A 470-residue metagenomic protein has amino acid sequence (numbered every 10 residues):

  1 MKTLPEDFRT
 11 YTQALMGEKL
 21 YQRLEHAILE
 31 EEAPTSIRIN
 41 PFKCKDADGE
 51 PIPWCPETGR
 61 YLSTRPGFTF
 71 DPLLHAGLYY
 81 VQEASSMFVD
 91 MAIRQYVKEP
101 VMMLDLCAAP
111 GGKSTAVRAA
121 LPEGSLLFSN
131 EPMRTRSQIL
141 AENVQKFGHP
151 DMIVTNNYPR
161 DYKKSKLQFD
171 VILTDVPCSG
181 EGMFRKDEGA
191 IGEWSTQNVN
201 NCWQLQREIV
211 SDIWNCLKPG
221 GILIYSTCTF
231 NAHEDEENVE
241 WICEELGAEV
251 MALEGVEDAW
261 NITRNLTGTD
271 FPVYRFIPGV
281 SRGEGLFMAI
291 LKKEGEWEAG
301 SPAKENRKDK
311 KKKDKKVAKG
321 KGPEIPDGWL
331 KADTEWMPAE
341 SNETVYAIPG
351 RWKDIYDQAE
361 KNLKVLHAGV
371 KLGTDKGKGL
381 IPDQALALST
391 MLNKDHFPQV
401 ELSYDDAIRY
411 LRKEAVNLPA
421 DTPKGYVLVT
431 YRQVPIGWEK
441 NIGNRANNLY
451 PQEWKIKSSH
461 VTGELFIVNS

Functional and structural regions predicted by a protein language model:
M1-K45, S63, E294-S470: Polybasic, low-complexity RNA-engagement segments
P56-Q95, L140, P451: Class I SAM-dependent transferase core
E99-A109: Conserved class I S-adenosyl-L-methionine
P110-E123: Conserved SAM-binding loop of SAM-dependent methyltransferases across substrates and taxa, primarily the Class I
P122, L217-P219: Helix-to-beta-strand junctions that scaffold the AdoMet/dcAdoMet cofactor pocket in Class I SAM-dependent enzymes
N130-L167, T174: S-adenosyl-L-methionine
T135, D170-D212, C228-E236: Mobile active-site "lid"/loop adjacent to the S-adenosyl-L-methionine
F169, I222-Y225, F230-D354: Class I S-adenosyl-L-methionine
